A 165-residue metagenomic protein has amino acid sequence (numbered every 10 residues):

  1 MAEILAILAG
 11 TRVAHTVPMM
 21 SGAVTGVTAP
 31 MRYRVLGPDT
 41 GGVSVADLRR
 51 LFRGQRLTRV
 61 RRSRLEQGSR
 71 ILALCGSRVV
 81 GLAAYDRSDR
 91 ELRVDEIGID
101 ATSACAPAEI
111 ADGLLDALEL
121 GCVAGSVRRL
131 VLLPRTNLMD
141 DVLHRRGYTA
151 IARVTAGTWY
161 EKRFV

Functional and structural regions predicted by a protein language model:
A2-T11, T16-V60: Short amphipathic alpha-helix that is part of the acyltransferase structural core
Q67-G81: Conserved beta-hairpin
R78-D86, E91-D95: Conserved beta-strand in the GNAT
R90-A108: Conserved acetyl-CoA binding element of GNAT-fold acetyltransferases
A106-L120: Conserved acetyl-CoA-binding loop-helix of GNAT-fold acetyltransferases
V131-D141: Conserved beta-strand-loop-alpha-helix junction that forms the acyl-donor binding cleft
L133, T149-R163: Conserved catalytic-core motifs of GNAT/GCN5-like acyltransferases
